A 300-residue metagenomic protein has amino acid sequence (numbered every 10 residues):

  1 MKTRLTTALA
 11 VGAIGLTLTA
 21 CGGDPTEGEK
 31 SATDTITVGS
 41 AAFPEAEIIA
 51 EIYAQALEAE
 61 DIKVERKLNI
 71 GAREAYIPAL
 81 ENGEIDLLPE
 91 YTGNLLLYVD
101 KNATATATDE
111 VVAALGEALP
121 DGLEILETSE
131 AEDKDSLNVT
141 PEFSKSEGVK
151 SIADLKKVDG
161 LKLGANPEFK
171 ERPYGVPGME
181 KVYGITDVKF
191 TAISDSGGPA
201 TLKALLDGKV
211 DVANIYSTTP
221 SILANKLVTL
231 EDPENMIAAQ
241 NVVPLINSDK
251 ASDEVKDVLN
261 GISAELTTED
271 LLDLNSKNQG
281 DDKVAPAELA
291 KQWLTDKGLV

Functional and structural regions predicted by a protein language model:
M1-L9: Bacterial N-terminal signal peptides that target proteins for export
L16-A20: C-terminal motif of bacterial Sec signal peptides marking the signal peptidase cleavage site
G22-P25: Bacterial signal peptide processing site
T35, E45, E180, D257-V300: An extracytoplasmic/periplasmic, membrane-proximal ligand-sensing/linker region
I36-I70, E130-G198, V284-E288: Bilobed "Venus flytrap"/periplasmic-binding protein-like clamshell domains and structurally analogous long
E51, Q55-A56, E74-I85, K101 (+3 more regions): Short helices/loops that flank or line small-molecule/ion binding pockets
V99-L126, S221-E234: Ligand-binding "clamshell"
D135-K145, Q240-D253: A bilobed periplasmic-binding-protein/Venus flytrap-type ligand-binding module shared by bacterial periplasmic
